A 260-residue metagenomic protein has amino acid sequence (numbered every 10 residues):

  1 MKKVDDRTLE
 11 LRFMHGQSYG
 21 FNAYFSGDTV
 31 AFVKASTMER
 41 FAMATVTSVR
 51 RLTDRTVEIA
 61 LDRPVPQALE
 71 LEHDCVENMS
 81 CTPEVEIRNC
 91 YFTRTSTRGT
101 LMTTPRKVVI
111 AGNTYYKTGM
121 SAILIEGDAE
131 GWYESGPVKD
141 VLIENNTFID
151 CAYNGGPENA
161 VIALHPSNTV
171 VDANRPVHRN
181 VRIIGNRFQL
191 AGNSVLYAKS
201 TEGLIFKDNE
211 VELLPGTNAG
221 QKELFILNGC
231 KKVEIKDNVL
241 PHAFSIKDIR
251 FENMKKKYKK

Functional and structural regions predicted by a protein language model:
M1-K3, M14-L52: Ser/Thr/Gly-rich low-complexity blocks that favor extended beta-strand/coil architectures
T8-R12, S48-R63: Short, solvent-exposed secondary-structure boundary/capping segments
R12-N22, A60-L69: Secondary-structure transition/turn motif
F25, F41, T82, I87 (+16 more regions): Parallel beta-helix/beta-solenoid
T29, P64-T82: Surface-exposed interaction regions enriched in Ser/Thr/Asp/Glu that occur as long low-complexity tracts or repetitive
H73-V76, T97-G99, A129-E134, L164-A173 (+1 more regions): Short, recurring structural edge motifs at helix starts
S96-T103, G119-E126, F148, A152-A160 (+3 more regions): Short glycine/acidic-rich loop motifs that flank beta-strands on beta-rich extracellular proteins
